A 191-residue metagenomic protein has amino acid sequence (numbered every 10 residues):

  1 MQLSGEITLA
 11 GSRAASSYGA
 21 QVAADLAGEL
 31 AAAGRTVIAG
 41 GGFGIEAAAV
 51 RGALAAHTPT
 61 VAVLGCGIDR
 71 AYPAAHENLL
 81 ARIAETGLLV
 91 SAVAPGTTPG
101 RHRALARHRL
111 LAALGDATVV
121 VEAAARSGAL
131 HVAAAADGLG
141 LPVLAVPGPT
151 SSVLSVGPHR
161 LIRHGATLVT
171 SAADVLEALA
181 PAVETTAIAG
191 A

Functional and structural regions predicted by a protein language model:
M1-A191: Glycine-biased, small-residue-rich flexible motifs in mid-sequence functional cores and linkers
